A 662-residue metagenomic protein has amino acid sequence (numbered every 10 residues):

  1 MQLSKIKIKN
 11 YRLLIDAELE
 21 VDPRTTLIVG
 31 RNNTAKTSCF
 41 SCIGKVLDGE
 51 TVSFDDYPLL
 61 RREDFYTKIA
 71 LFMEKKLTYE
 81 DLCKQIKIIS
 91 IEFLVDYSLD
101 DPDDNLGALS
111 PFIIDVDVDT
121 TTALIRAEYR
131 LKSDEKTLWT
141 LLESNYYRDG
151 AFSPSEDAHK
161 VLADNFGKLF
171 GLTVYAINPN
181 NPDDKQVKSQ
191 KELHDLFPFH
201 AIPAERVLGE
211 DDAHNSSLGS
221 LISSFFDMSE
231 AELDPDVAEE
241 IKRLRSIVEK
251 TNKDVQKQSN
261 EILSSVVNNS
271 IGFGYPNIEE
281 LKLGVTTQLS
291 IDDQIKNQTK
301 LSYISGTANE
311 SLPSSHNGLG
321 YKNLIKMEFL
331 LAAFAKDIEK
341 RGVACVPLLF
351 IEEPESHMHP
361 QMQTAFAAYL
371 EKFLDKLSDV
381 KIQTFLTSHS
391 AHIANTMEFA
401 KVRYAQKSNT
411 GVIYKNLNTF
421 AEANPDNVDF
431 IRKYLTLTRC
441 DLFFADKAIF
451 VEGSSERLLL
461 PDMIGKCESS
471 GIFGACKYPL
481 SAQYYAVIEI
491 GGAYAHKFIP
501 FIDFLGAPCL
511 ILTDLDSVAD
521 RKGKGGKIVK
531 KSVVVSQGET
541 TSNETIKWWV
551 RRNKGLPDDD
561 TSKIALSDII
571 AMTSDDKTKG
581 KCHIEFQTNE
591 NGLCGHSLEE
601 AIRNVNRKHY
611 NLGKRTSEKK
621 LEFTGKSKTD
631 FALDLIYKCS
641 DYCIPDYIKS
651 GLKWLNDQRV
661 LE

Functional and structural regions predicted by a protein language model:
M1-D48, S302-T438, I644-K649, K653-E662: Switch/communication elements of ASCE P-loop NTPase nucleotide-binding domains
D48-E80, A335-C345, K376-F385, T410-K415 (+1 more regions): Flexible phosphate/Mg2+-sensing switch loops adjacent to catalytic phosphate-binding sites
F54, P58-I88, E92-K242, I528-S574: Glycine-rich phosphate-binding loops of NTPases
R62-E80, A421-F443: Surface-exposed acidic, glycine/proline-enriched linker/cap segments that occur as 15-30-residue helix-coil
L82-I86, V118-T120, E192-D195, L319 (+6 more regions): Conserved catalytic network of the ASCE P-loop NTPase/AAA+ motor domain
Y97-D100, R130-E135, R206-G209, E355 (+7 more regions): Conserved nucleotide-binding/hydrolysis micro-motifs of P-loop NTPases
L196, L208-I351, G523: Extended helical coiled-coil dimerization/tether regions that scaffold and oligomerize large DNA-maintenance assemblies
L435-F450, S454-E662: Acidic, Mg2+-coordinating catalytic modules of nucleic-acid enzymes
